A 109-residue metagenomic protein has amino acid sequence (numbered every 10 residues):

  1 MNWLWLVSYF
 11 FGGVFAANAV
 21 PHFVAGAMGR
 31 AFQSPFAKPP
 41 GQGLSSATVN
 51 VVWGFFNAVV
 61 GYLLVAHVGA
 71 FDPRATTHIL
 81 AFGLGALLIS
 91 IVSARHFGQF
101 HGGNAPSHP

Functional and structural regions predicted by a protein language model:
M1-P109: Membrane-interface extramembranous regions
